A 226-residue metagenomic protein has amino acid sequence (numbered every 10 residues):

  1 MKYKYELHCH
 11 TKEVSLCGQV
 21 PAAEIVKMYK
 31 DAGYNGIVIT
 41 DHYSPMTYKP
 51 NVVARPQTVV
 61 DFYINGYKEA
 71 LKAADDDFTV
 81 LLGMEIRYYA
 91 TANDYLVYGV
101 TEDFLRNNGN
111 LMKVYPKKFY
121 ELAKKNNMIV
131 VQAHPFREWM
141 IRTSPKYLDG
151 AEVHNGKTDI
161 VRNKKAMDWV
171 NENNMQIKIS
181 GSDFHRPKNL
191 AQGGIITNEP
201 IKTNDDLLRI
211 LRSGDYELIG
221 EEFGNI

Functional and structural regions predicted by a protein language model:
M1-L7, T11, S15, A22-K27 (+2 more regions): Charged catalytic cores and adjacent phosphate/nucleic-acid-binding surfaces used for phosphate/nucleic-acid chemistry
M1-Y89, K188: An N-terminally biased module of ancient metal coordination in phosphate/nucleic-acid-related enzymes
K4, K30, L71-A74, Y115-V131 (+1 more regions): Surface-exposed amphipathic alpha-helices with a cationic face
V38-I39, V131-Q132, E152: Conserved beta-strand positions in the central sheet of alpha/beta enzyme cores
Y43-T58, V100-N107, P200-N204: Active-site gating loops and adjacent loop-to-helix segments of metal-dependent hydrolytic enzymes
G83-E85, A133, G181: Conserved beta-strand termini and adjacent loop/short-helix elements that scaffold enzyme active sites in alpha/beta
N93-N127: Binuclear metal-dependent hydrolase catalytic cores centered on His/Asp/Glu-rich metal-binding motifs
